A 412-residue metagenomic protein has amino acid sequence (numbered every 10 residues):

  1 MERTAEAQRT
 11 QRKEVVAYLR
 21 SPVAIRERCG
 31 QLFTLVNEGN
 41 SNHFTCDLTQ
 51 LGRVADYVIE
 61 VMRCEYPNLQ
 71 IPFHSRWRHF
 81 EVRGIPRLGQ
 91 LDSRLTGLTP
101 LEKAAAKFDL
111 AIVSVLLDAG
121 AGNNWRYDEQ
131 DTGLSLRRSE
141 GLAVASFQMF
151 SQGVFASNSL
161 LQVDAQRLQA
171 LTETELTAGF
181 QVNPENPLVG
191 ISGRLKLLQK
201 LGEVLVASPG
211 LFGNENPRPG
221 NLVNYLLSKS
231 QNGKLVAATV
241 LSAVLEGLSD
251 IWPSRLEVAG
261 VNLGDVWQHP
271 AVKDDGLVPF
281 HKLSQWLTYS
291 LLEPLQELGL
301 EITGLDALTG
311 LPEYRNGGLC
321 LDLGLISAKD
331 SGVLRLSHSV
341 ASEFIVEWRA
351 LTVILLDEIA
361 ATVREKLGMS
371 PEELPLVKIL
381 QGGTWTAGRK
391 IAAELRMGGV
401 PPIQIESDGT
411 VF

Functional and structural regions predicted by a protein language model:
E2-K13: Short, low-complexity, charge-dense intrinsically disordered segments
R12-Q166: An N-terminal, globular interaction/scaffold subdomain
A105-V113, P219, A237, L241 (+5 more regions): Short runs of predominantly hydrophobic/aromatic residues within well-ordered alpha helices that form helix-helix
V113, L117-N124, Q231, L245 (+4 more regions): Hydrophobic/aromatic-lined pockets within catalytic cores
W125-E129, L256-N262, E372-L376: Short coil/turn segments at secondary-structure boundaries
R126-G233: Conserved, well-structured core segments that form the ligand-binding/active-site neighborhood of functional domains
G190-S284: Loop-centered beta-sheet repeat module
A271-F412: C-terminal structured domains
